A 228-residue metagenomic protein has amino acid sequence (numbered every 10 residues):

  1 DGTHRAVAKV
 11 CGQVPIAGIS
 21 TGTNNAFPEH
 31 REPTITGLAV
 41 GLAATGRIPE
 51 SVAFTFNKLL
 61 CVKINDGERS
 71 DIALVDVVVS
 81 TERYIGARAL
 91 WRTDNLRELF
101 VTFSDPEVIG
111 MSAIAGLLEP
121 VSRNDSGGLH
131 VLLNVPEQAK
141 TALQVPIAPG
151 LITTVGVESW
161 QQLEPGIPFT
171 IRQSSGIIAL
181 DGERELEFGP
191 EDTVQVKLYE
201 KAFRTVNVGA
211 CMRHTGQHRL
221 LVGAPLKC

Functional and structural regions predicted by a protein language model:
D1-R69: Small-residue-rich beta-alpha loop regions that form the catalytic core of phosphotransfer and lipid-active enzymes
R5, T36-V40, S80, G86-A87 (+3 more regions): Long, contiguous secondary-structure blocks with strong helical propensity
C11-G12, V78, D94-N95, E185-F188 (+1 more regions): Short, solvent-exposed amphipathic alpha-helical segments in soluble enzyme and RNA/protein-processing domains
C11-V14, N57, R69, L74 (+3 more regions): Short coil/turn connectors at secondary-structure junctions
F27, R83, F188: Active-site-proximal flexible loops/turns
P49-V157, P165-I167: ATP/pyrophosphate-binding catalytic subdomain of soluble kinases
P136-C228: ATP/nucleoside-binding phosphotransfer catalytic cores, i.e., glycine-rich phosphate-binding loops
